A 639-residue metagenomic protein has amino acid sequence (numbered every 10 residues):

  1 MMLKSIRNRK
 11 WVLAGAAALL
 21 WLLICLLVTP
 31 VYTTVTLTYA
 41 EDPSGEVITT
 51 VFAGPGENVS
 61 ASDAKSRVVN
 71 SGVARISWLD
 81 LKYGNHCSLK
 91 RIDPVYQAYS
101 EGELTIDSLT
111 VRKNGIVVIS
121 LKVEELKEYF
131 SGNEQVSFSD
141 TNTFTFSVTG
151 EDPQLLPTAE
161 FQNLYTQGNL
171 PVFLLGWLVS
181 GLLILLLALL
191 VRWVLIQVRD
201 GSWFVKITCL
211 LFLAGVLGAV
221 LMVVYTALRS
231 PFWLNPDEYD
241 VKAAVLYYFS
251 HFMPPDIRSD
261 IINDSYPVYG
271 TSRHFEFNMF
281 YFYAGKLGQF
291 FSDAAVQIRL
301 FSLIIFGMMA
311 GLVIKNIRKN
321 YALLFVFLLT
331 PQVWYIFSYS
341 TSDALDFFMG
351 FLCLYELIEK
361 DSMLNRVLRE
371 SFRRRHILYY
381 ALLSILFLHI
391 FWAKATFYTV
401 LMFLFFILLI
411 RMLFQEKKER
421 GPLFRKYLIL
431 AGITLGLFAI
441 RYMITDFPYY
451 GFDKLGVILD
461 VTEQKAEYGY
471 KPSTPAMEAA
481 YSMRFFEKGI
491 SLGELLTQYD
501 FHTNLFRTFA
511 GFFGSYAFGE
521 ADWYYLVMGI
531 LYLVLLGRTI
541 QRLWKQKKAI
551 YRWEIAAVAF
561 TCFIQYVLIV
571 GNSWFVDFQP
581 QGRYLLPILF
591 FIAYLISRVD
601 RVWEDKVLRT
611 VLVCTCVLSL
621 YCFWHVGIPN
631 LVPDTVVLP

Functional and structural regions predicted by a protein language model:
M1-P30, N169-Y225, L413, F424-T434 (+4 more regions): Start-transfer (signal-anchor) and selected internal transmembrane alpha helices of multi-pass inner/ER membrane
A17-P30, K206-E238, Y247-M253, A431-P448 (+2 more regions): Transmembrane signal-anchor helices characteristic of membrane glycosylation enzymes that use polyprenol
T166-L178, F290-I304, G493-Y566: Membrane-interface anchor segments at the N-terminal boundary of transmembrane helices in multi-pass membrane enzymes
L189, Q297-N320, L352, G537: Transmembrane-helix motifs of polytopic, lipid-linked glycan transferases
C209-F212, V296, V313-W334: Transmembrane-helix signature of polytopic, membrane-embedded enzymes that assemble or transfer cell-envelope glycans
G270-M308: Loop-to-helix entry region of an early transmembrane alpha helix in multi-pass inner-membrane enzymes
E356-E370, V400-L435: Perimembrane helix-loop-helix junctions
F406, I410, L423-L535, F623-P629: Membrane-lumen/periplasm interface segments of specific transmembrane helices in polyprenyl phosphate-linked
